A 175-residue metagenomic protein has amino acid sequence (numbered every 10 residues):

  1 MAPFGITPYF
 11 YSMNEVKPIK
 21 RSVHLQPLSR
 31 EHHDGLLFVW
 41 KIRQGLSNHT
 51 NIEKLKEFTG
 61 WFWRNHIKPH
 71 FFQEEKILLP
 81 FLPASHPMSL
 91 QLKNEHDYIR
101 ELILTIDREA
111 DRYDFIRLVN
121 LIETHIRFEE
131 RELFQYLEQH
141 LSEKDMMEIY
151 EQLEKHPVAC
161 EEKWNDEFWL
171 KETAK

Functional and structural regions predicted by a protein language model:
P3-K175: Small-residue-biased structural context
